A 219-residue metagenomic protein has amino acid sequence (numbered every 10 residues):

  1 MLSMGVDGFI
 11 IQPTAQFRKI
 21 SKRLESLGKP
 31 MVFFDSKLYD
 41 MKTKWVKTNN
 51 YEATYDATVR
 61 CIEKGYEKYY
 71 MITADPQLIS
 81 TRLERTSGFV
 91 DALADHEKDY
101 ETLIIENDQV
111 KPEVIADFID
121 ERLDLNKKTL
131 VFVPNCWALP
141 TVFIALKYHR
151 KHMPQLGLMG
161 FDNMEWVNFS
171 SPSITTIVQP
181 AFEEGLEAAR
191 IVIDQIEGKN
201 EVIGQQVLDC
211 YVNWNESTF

Functional and structural regions predicted by a protein language model:
M1, G8-S21, Y70, R82-W166 (+2 more regions): Hydrophobic alpha-helical
M1-G5, I62-G65: Non-catalytic positions within long, well-ordered alpha-helices that form the structural scaffold/packing of enzyme
Q12-E52, D162-I174: Flexible loop/hinge segments that line or gate small-molecule binding clefts
T14, S36-K37, A74-Q77, C136: Flexible loop residues that form catalytic and substrate-binding hotspots at small-molecule/glycan-binding clefts
F34-D35, T48, I72, M159-F161 (+2 more regions): Generic beta-sheet signal
K44-M71, K111-D120, L139, Q179-E197: Hydrophobic alpha-helical segments within soluble ligand-binding/sensing domains
Y55-H96, G204-F219: An alpha-beta-alpha
V90-A94, Y100, I105, P180-F219: Hinge/cleft segment of the Venus flytrap/periplasmic-binding protein
